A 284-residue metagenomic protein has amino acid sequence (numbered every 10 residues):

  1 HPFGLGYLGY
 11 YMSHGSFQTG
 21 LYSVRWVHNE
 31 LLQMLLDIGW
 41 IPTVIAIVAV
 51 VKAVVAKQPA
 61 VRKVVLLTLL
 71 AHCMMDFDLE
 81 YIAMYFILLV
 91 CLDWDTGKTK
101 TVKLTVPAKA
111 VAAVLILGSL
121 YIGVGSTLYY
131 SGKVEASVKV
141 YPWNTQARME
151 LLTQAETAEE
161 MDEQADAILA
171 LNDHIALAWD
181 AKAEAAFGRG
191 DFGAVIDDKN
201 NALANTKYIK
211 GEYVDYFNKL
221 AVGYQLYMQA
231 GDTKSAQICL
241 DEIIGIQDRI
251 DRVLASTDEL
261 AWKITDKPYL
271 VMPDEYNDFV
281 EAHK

Functional and structural regions predicted by a protein language model:
H1-V24, L31, I38-V44: TM-adjacent membrane-interface loops and short helices in multi-pass inner/ER membrane proteins
W26-E30, M34-I41, M75-L88: Membrane-interface micro-motifs in multi-pass membrane enzymes
W40-L67, G211, F217: Hydrophobic transmembrane alpha-helices and their immediate junctions
V48-Q58, A71-D78, W94, V124-T127 (+1 more regions): Structural signature of transmembrane alpha-helix termini at the membrane-water interface
Q58-A112: Transmembrane alpha-helices of multi-pass inner-membrane enzymes
L104-Y129: Internal/C-terminal transmembrane anchor helices
L128-W143: Alpha-helical transmembrane signal-anchor/signal-peptide segments
Y141-K284: C-terminal luminal/periplasmic domains and tails of membrane-associated envelope-modifying transferases
